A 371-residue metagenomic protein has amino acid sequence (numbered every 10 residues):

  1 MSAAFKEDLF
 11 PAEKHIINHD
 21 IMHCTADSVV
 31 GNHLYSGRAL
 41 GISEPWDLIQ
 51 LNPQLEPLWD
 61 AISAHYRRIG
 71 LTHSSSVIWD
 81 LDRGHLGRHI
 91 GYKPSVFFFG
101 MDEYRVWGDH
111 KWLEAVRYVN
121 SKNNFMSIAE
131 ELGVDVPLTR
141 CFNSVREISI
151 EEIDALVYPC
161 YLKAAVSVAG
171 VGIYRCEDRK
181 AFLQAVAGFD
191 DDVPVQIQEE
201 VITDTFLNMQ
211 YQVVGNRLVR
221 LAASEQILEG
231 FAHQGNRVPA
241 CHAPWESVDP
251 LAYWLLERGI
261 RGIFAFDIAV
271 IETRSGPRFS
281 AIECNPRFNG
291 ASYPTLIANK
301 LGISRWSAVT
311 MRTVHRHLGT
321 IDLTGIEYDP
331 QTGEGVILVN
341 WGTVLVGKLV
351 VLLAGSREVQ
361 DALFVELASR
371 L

Functional and structural regions predicted by a protein language model:
A3, E7-D27: Nucleotide-activated donor-dependent transferases that construct or modify glycoconjugates
V29-E44, Q50-E152: Conserved N-proximal alpha/beta basic substrate-recognition cap immediately N-terminal to, or forming the N-lobe
A129, E152-R175, V193-T203, F266: ATP-grasp fold ATP-binding core
D135-P137, R175-T203, W254: Conserved ATP-binding module of the ATP-grasp superfamily
T139, P159-Q184, T205-N208, I227-A240: Glycine-rich phosphate-binding loop of ATP-grasp-fold ATP-dependent ligases
E199-D204, N208-G259, R274, N285-R312: ATP-dependent carboxylate/phosphate-activation module, predominantly the ATP-grasp catalytic core and closely related
G259-T273: A short glycine-rich, hydrophobically flanked beta-strand micro-motif that places a catalytic Asp/Glu for divalent metal
I303-L371: Peripheral (often C-terminal) accessory segments that flank ATP-dependent C-N-forming ligase machineries
